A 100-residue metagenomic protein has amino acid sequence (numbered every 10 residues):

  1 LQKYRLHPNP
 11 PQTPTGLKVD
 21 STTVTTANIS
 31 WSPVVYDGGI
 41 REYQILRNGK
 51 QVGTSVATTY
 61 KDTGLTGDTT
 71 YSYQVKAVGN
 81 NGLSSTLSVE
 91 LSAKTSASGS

Functional and structural regions predicted by a protein language model:
K3-G38, G67, N80-S100: Pro/Thr/Ser/Gly-rich low-complexity, intrinsically disordered linker/stalk tracts
V19, Y60-T63: Hydrophobic core positions of the immunoglobulin-like beta-sandwich fold
R41, T58, V89: Residues that flank catalytic or metal-binding motifs in active/ligand-binding sites
Y43-I45: Short beta-strand elements bearing conserved aromatic residues within extracellular beta-rich modules
R47-N48, D62, Y73, T95: Polar/charged side chains located within well-ordered beta-strands of beta-rich proteins
G49-Q51, N81: Solvent-exposed strand-loop boundary residues in beta-sheet-rich modules
Q51-A57: Short beta-strand segments within Ig-like beta-sandwich modules, predominantly Fibronectin type-III
D62-N81: Beta-strand-rich modules
